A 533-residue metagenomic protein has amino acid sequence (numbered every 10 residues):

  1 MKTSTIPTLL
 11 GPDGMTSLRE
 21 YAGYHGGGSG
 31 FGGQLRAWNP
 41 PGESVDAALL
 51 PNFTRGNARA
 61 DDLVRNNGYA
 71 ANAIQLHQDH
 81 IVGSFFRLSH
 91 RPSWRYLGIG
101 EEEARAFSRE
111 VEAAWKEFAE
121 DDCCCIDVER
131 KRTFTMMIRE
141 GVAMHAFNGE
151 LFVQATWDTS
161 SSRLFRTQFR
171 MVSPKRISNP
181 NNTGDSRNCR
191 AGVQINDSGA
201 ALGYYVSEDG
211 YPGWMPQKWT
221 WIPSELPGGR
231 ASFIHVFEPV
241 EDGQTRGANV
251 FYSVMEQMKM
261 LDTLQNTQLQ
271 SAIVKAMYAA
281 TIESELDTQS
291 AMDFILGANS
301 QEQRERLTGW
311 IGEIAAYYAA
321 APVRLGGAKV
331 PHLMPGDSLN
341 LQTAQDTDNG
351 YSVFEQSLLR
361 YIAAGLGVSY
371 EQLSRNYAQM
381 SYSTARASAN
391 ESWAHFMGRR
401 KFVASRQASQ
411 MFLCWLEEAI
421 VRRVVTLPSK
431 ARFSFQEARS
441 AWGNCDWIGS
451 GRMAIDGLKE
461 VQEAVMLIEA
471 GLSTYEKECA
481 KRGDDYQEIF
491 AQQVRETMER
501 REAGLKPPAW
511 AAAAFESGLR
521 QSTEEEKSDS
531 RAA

Functional and structural regions predicted by a protein language model:
M1-E101, R531-A533: N-terminal-proximal low-complexity accessory segments that begin disordered and transition into the first
K2-T3, D337-D348, N390, L458-A533: Activation/maturation switch segments at domain boundaries
N39, R132-I138, A155-V172, D287-S300 (+2 more regions): Charge-rich, acidic-biased intrinsically disordered regions
N67-G98, M137-A146, F251-S271, A280 (+1 more regions): Short, Φ-rich (hydrophobic/aromatic) sequence segments
L76-P239, L467: Structured, mid-chain assembly/scaffold modules that mediate subunit interfaces within large macromolecular complexes
V128, A328-I455: Surface-exposed loop-to-helix/strand elements on domain peripheries
A155-W157, I273-A279, L373-Y377, K477-R482 (+2 more regions): Short coil/turn segments at secondary-structure boundaries
F233-S388: Extended, charged amphipathic alpha-helical segments
